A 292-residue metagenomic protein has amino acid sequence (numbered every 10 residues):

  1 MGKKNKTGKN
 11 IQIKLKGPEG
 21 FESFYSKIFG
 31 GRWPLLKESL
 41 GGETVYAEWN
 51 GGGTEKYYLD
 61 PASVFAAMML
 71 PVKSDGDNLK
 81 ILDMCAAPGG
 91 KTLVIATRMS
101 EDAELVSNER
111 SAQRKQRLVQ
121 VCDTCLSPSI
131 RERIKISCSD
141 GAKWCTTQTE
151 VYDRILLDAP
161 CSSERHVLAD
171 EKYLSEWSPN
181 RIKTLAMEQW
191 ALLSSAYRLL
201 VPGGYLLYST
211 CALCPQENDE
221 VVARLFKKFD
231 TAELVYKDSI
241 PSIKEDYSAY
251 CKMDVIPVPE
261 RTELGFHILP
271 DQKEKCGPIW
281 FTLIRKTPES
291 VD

Functional and structural regions predicted by a protein language model:
M1-D292: S-adenosylmethionine
